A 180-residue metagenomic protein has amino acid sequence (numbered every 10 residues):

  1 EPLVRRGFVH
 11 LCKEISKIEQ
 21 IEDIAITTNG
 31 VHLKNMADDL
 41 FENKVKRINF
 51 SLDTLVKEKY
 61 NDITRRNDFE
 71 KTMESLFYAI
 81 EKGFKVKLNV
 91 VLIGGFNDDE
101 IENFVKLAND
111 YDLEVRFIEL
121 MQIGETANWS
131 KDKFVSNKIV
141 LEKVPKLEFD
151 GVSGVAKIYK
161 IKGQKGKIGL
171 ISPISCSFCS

Functional and structural regions predicted by a protein language model:
E1-P2: Glycine-rich, proline-tolerant flexible connector loops at the mouths of alpha/beta enzymes
R5-A108, E114: Radical SAM/AdoMet-radical enzyme domain recognition
T28, Q122, V152: Short glycine/serine/threonine-biased micro-segments
I93-G95, M121-E125, A156: Short, catalytically relevant binding-site loops at active-site mouths
I101-V105, M121-S130: Class I S-adenosyl-L-methionine
K106-E114, E142-F149: Short helix-capping and hinge/turn segments at secondary-structure transitions, especially at repeat and domain
E125-S180: Accessory C-terminal segments flanking Radical SAM cores
